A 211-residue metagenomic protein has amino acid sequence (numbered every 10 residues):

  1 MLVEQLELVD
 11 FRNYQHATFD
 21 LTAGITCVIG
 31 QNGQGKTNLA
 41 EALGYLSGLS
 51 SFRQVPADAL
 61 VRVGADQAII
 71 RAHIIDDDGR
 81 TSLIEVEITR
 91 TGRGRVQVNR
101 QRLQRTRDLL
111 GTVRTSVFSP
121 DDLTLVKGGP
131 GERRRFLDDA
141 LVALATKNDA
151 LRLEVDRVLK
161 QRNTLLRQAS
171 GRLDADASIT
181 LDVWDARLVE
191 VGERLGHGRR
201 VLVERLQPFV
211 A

Functional and structural regions predicted by a protein language model:
M1, Y14-T18, R90-Q97, Q168: Short, mixed-charge, low-aromatic patches
M1-Y45: Pre-Walker A-like glycine/lysine-rich segment at the N-terminus of P-loop NTPase domains
R12, K36, R53, R62 (+5 more regions): Basic side chains
A23, Q34, N38, V55 (+3 more regions): Generic alpha-helix structural propensity
G24, G30-G35, G64, R100 (+2 more regions): Glycine-centered flexibility sites
G44-E132, F136-N148, P208: Nucleotide-state sensing region of NTPase/ATPase domains
T124-V210: An accessory alpha-helical subdomain
